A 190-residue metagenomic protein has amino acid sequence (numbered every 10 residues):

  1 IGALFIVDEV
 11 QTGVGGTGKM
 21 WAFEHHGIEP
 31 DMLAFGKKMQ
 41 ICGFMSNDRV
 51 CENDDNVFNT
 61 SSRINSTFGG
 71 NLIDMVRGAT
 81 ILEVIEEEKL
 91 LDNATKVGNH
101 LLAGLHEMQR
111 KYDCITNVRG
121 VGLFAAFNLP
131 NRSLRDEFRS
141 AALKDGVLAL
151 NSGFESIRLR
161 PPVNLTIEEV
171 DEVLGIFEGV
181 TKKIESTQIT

Functional and structural regions predicted by a protein language model:
I1-T190: Conserved N-terminal phosphate-binding loop of PLP-dependent enzymes in the Aspartate aminotransferase
